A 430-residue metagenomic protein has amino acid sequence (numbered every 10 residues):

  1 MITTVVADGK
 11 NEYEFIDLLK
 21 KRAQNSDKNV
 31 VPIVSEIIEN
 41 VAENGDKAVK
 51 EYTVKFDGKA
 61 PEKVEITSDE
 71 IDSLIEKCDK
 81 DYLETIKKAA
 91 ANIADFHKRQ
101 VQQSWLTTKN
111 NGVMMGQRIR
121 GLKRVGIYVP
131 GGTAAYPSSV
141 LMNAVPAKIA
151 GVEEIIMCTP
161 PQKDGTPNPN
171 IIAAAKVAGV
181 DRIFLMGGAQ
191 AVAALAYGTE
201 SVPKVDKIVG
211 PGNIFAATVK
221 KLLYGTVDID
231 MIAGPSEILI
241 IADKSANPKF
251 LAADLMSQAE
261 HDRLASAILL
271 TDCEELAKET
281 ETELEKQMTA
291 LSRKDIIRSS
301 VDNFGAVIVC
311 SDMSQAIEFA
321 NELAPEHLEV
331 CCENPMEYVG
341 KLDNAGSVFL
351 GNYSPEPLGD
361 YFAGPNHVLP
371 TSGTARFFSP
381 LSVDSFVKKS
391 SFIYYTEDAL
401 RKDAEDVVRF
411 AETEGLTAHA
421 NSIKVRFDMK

Functional and structural regions predicted by a protein language model:
M1-K123: N-terminal Rossmann-like NAD(P)+-binding subdomain of aldehyde/semialdehyde dehydrogenases
T3-G9, R182-G187, V307-D312: Short acidic-hydrophobic, aromatic-tinged amphipathic segments that line or gate anion-handling sites
T107-A173: Conserved small-residue-rich beta-alpha loop and adjacent elements that most often cradle the phosphate/pyrophosphate
E153-K163, A267-E274, G351: Short internal beta-strands
G179-S257, H261-S266: Conserved NAD(P)+-binding/catalytic subdomain of aldehyde/semialdehyde dehydrogenases
V209-P211, M231-A242, Q258-E281, I297-I308 (+3 more regions): Short loop-to-beta-strand entry elements in the cores of soluble alpha/beta enzymes
N321-K430: C-terminal core of ALDH-fold dehydrogenases
